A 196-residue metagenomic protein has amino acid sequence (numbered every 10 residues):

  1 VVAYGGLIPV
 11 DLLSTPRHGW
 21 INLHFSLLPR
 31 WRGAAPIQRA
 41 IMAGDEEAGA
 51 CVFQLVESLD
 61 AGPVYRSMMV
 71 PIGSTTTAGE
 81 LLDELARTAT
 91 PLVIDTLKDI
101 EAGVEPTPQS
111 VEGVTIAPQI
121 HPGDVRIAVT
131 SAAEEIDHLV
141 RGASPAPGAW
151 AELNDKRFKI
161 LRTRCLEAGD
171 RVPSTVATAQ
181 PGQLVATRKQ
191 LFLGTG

Functional and structural regions predicted by a protein language model:
A3-I116: Donor/substrate-binding cores of folate-linked one-carbon enzymes
E47, A61-G62, P122-D124, D155 (+1 more regions): Sequence-level motif detector for i,i+2 pairs with an aromatic at +2
D95-E152, K159: Active-site-lining helix/loop region of Rossmann-like oxidoreductase modules
V129-G196: An anion-binding loop in the catalytic cleft
